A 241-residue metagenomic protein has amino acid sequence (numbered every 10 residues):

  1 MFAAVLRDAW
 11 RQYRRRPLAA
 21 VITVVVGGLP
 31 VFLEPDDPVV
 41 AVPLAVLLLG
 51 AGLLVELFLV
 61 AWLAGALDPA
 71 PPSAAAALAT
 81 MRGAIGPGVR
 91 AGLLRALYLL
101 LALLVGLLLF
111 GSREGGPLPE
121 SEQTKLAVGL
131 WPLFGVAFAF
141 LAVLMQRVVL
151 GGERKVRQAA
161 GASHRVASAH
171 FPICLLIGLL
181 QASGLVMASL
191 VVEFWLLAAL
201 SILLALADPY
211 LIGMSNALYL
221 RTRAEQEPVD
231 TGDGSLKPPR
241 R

Functional and structural regions predicted by a protein language model:
M1-R241: Hydrophobic alpha-helical membrane segments
